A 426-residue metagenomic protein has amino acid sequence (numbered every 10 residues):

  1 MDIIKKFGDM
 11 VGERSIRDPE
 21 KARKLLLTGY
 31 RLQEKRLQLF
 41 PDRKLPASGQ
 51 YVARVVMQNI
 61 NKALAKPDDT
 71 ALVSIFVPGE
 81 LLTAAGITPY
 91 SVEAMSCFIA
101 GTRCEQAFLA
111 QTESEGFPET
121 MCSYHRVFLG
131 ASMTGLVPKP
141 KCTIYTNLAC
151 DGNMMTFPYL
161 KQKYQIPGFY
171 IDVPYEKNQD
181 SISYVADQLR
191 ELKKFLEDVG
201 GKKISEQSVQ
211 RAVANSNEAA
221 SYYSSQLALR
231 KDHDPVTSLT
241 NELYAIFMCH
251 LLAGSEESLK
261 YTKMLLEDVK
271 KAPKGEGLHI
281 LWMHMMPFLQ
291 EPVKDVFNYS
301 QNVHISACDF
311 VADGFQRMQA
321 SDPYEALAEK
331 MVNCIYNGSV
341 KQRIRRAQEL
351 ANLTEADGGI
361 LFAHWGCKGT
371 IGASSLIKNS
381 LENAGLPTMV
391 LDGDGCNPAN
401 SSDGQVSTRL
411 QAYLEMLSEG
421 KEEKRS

Functional and structural regions predicted by a protein language model:
D2-D69, R190, K194-A312, Y336: A charged, amphipathic alpha-helical module
Q50-E119, L129-M133: An N-terminal, globular interaction/scaffold subdomain
A71-E80, N147-N153, W282-Q290, W365-G372: Gly/Ser/Thr-rich loops at beta-strand to alpha-helix junctions that form or flank small-molecule/cofactor-binding
S74, D295-D309, A320-C334, S339-R425: Hydrophobic alpha/beta core scaffold segments
I75-F76, L81-Q111, G277, L281-L350: Redox- and metal-dependent alpha/beta enzyme cores, enriched for Fe-S-associated oxidoreductases and cofactor-handling
G116-M133, I335-E349: Glycine-rich, highly charged phosphate/nucleotide-binding loops
R126-F195: Acidic/His-rich segments in extracytoplasmic proteins that coordinate ligands and/or metal ions
